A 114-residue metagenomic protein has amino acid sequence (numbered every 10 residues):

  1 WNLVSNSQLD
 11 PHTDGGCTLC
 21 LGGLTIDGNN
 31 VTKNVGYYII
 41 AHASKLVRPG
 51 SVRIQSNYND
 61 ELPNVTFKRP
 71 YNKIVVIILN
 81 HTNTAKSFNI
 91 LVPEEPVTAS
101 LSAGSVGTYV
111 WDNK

Functional and structural regions predicted by a protein language model:
W1-K114: Substrate-binding and catalytic surfaces of secreted/luminal carbohydrate-active proteins
